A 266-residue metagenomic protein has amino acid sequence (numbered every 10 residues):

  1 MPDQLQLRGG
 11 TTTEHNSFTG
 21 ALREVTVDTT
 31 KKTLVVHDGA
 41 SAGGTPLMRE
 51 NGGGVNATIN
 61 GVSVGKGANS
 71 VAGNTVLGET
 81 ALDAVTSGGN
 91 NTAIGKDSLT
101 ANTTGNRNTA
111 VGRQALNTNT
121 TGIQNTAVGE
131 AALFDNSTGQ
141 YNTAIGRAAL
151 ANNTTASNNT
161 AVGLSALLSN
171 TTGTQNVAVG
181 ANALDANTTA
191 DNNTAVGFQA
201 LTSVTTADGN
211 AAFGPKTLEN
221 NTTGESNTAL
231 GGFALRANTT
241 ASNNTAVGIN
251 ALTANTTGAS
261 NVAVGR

Functional and structural regions predicted by a protein language model:
M1-G9, V36-A72, V76-L77: Glycine-rich, low-complexity segments
T12-T19: Surface-exposed ligand/attachment interfaces on beta-rich extracellular proteins
T19-V36: Short hydrophobic/aromatic-rich beta-strand motifs
A21, S41-G43, E50, T80 (+2 more regions): Generic preference for flexible, low-structure residues
E24-T26, P46, G197: Short, low-complexity, polar/charged sequence segments that are solvent-exposed and flexible
T29-K32, E50-G52, N90: Glycine-rich loops and low-complexity Gly/Arg-rich segments that provide flexible linkers or classic glycine-based
G54-R266: Glycine- and small/polar-enriched repetitive beta-structure motifs of secreted/surface proteins
